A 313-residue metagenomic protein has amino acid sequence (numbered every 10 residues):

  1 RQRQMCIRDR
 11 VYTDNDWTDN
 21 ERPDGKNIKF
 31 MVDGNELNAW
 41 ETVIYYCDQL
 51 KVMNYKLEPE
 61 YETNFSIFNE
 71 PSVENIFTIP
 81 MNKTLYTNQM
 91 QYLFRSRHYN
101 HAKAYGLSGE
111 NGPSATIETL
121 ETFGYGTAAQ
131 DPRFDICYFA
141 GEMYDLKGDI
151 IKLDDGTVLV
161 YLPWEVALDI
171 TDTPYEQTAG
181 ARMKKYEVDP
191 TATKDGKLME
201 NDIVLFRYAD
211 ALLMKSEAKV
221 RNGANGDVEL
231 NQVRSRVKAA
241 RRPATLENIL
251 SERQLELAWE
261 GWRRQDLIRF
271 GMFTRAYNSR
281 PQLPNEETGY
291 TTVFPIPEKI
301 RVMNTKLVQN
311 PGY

Functional and structural regions predicted by a protein language model:
Q2-I7: Short, small-residue-biased leader/transition segments that mark boundaries at the very start of proteins
R8-P23, D210-A224: Extended, well-ordered alpha-helical segments in internal regulatory regions
R10-V166: An aromatic- and glycine-enriched ligand-binding surface/loop that stacks and positions planar moieties
D14, Y46-K56, K215, K219-N222 (+2 more regions): Structured segments of extracytoplasmic/periplasmic soluble domains in secreted or envelope-associated proteins
M31-T42, N69, E200-Y208, N222-N225 (+2 more regions): Extracytoplasmic/periplasmic, Sec-exported soluble proteins
W40, I44-C47, D227-L230, L246: Extracytoplasmic/secreted envelope proteins and their assembly/folding machinery, especially bacterial periplasmic
S66-N111, D195-L198, I203-L205, R234 (+1 more regions): Long, intrinsically disordered, low-complexity segments
P132-V233: C-terminal substrate/ligand-recognition segments
